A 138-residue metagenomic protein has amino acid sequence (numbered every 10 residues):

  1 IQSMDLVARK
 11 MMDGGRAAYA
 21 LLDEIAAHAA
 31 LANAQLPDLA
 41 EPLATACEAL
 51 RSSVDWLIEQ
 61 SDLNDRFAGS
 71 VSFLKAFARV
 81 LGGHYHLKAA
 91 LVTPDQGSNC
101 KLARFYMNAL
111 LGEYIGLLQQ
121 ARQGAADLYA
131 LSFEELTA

Functional and structural regions predicted by a protein language model:
I1-V7: Extended, hydrophobic alpha-helical segments in both membrane/secreted and soluble proteins
V7, M12-D13, L22-A138: C-terminal amphipathic alpha-helical interaction region
A17-A18: Extended, well-ordered alpha-helical scaffold/bundle regions in very large, multi-domain proteins
